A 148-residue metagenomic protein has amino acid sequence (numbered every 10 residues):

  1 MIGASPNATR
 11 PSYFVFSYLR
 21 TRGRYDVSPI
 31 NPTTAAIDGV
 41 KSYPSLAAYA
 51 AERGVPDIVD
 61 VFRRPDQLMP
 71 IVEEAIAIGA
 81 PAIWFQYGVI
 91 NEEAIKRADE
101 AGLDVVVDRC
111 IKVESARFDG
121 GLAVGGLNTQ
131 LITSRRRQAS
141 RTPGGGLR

Functional and structural regions predicted by a protein language model:
S5-R10, S17-D38: NAD(P)-binding Rossmann-fold cofactor-contacting core
Y25, D57, P81-A82: Short acidic/polar active-site loop segments enriched in Thr and Asp
I37-M69: Glycine-rich, highly charged phosphate/nucleotide-binding loops
R53-G54, E92-S115: Short acidic, glycine/proline-enriched helix-loop-strand junctions
A75-A98: ADP-ribose/adenylate-binding Rossmann-like module
E114-R148: A charged, well-structured terminal subsegment
